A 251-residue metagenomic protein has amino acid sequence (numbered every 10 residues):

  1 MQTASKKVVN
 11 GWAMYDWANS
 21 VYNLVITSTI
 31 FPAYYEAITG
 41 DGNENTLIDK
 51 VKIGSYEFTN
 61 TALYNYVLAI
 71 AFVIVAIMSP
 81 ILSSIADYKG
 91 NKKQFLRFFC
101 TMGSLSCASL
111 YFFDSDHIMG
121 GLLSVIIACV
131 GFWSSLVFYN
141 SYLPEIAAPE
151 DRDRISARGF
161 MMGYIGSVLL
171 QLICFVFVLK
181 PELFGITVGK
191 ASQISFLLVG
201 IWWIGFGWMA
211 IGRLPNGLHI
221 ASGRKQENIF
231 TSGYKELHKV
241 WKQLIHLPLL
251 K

Functional and structural regions predicted by a protein language model:
Q2-F72, I118-L122, K251: Helix-loop boundary and gating motifs at the non-cytosolic
Q2-N10, P215-K251: Juxtamembrane intracellular "pre-TM" segments in multi-pass secondary transporters
S55-N60, V176-I201: A membrane-interface helix-boundary motif in multi-pass transporters
A76, R97-H117: C-terminal ends and interior cores of transmembrane alpha-helices in multi-pass membrane transporters/permeases
A86-M102: Cytoplasmic membrane-interface "Motif A"-like loop-to-helix N-cap segments of 12-TM Major Facilitator Superfamily
A128-M161: Cytoplasmic helix-loop-helix junction between adjacent transmembrane helices in 12-TM secondary transporters
R154-V178: Glycine-rich segments within core transmembrane alpha-helices of 12-TM secondary carriers
L170-L183, G200-A221: C-terminal membrane-cytosol helix-exit motif in multi-pass small-molecule transporters
